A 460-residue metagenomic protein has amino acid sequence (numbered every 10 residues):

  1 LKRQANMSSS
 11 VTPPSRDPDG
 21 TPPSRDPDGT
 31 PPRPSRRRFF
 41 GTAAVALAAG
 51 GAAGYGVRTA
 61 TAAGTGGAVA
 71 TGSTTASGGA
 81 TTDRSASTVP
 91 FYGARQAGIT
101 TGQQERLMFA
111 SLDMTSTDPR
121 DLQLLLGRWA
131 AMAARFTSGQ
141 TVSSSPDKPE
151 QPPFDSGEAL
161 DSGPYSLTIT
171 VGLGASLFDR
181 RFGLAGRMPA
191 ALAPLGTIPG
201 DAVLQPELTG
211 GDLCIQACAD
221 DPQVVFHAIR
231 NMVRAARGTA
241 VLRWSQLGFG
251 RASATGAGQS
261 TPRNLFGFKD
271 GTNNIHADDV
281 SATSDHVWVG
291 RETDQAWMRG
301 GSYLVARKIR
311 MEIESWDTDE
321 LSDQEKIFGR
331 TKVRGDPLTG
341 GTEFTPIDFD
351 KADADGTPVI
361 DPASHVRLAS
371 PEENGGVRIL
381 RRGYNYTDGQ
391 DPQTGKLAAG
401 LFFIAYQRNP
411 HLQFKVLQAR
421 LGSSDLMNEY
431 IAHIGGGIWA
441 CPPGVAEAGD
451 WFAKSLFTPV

Functional and structural regions predicted by a protein language model:
L1-P34: N-terminal secretory signal peptides
R38-G72, A76-V460: Long, histidine/aromatic-enriched segments associated with O2/redox biology
